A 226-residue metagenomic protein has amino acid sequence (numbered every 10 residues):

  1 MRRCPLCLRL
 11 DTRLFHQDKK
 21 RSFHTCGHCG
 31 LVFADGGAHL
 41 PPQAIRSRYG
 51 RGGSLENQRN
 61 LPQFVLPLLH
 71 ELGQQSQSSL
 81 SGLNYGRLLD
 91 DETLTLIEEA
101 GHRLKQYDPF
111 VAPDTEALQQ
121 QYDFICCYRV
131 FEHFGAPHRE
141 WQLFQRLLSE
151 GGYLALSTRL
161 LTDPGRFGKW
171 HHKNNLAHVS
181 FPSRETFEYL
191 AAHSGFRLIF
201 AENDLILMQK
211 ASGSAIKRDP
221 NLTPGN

Functional and structural regions predicted by a protein language model:
M1-F124, Y128, W141, N174 (+2 more regions): Conserved N-terminal segment of class I S-adenosyl-L-methionine
Q77, G135, S149: Short conserved AdoMet
G101-H102, G152, F196: Short phosphate-binding/catalytic loops that engage adenosine nucleotides
R129-H133: A short His-aromatic
F134-F144, T158: A short, conserved alpha-helix within the catalytic core of class I
W141-Y153: A short glycine-rich, Lys/Arg-flanked "PGG" loop and its adjoining helix->strand segment in the class I
S157-S180, E185-E188: Short, glycine-/aromatic-enriched active-site segment of Class I SAM-dependent methyltransferases
L176-Q209: Active-site capping/gating segments
